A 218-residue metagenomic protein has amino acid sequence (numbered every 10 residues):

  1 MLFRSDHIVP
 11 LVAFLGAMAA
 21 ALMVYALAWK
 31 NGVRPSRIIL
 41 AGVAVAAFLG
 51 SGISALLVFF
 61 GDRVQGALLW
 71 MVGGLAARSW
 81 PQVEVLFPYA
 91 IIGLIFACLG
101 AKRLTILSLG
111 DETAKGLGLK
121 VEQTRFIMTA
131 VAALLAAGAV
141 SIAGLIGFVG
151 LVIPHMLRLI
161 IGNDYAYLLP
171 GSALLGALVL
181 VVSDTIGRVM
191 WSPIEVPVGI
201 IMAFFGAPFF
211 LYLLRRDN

Functional and structural regions predicted by a protein language model:
M1-N218: Alpha-helical transmembrane segments in inner-membrane proteins
